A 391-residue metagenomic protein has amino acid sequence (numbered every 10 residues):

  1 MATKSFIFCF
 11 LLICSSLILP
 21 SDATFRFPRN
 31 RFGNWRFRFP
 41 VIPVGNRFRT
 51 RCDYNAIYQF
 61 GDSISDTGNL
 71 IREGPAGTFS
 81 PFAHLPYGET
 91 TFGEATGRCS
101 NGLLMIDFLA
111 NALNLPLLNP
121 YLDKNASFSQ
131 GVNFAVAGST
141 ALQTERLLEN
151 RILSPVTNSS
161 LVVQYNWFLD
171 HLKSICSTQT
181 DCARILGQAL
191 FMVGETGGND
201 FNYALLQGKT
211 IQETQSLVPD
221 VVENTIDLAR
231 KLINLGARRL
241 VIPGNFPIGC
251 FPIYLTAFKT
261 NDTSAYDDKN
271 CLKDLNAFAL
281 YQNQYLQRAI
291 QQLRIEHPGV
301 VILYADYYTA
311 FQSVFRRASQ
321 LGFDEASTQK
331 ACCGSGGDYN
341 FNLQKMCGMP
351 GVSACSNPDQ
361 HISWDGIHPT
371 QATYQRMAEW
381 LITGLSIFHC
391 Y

Functional and structural regions predicted by a protein language model:
A2-Y391: Conserved active-site regions of diverse hydrolases
